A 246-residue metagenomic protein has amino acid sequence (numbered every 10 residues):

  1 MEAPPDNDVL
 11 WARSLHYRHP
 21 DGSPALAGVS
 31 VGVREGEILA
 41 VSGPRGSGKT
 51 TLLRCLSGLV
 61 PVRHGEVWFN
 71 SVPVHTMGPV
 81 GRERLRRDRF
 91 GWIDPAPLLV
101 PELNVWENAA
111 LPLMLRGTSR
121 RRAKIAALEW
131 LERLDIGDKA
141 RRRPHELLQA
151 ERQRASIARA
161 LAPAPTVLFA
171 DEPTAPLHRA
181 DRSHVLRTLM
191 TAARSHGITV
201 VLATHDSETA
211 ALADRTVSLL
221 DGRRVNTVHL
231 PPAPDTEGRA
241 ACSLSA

Functional and structural regions predicted by a protein language model:
S57: Helix-to-loop junction immediately C-terminal to a conserved catalytic motif
G65-P73: Conserved ABC transporter NBD signature motif
V74-G91: ABC ATPase NBD coupling module
E102-L111: Short coil-to-helix segment of the ABC ATPase nucleotide-binding domain corresponding to the Q-loop/switch region
R142, P163, H196: Conserved signature/switch motifs of ABC ATPase nucleotide-binding domains
R143-L147, E151: Conserved ABC ATPase signature
L168-D171: Catalytic Walker B motif of ABC-type/P-loop ATPase nucleotide-binding domains
